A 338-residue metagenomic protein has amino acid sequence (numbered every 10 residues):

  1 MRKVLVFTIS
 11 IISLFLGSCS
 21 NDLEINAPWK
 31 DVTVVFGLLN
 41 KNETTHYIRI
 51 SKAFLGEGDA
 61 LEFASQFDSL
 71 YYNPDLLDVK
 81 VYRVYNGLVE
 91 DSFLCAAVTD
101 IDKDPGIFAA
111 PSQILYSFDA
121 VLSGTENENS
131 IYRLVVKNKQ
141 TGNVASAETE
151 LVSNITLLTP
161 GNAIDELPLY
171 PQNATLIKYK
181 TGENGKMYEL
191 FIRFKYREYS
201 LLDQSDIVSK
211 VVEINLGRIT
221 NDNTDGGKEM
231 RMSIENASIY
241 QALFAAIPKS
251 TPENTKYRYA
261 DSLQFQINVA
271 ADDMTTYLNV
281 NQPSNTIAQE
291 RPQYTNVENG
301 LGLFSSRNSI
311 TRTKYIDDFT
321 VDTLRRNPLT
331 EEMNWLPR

Functional and structural regions predicted by a protein language model:
R2-S10: Sec-dependent signal peptide recognition, specifically the positively charged N-region followed immediately by
F15-S18: C-terminal motif of bacterial Sec signal peptides marking the signal peptidase cleavage site
S20-R338: A sequence/structural signal for flexible, mid-protein segments enriched in small/helix-disrupting residues
